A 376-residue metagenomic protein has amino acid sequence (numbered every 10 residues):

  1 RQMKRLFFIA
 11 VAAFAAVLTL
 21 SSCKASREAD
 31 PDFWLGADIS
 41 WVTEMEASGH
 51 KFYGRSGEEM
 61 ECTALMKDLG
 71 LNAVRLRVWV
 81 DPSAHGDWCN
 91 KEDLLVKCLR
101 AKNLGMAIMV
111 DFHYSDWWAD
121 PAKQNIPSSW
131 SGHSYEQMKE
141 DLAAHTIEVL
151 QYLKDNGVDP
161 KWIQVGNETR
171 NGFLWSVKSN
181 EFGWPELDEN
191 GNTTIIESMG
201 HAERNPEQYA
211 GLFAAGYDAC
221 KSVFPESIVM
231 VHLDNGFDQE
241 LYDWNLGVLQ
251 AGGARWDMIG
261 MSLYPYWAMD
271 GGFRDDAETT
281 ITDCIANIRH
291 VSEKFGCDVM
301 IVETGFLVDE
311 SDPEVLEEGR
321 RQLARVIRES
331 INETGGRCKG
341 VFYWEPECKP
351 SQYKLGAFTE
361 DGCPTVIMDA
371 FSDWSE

Functional and structural regions predicted by a protein language model:
R1-F7: Positively charged n-region of N-terminal signal peptides that target proteins for export
T19-S22: C-terminal motif of bacterial Sec signal peptides marking the signal peptidase cleavage site
E28-L65: Boundary/entry segment of secreted carbohydrate-active catalytic domains
L35-I39, V74-L76, I108-F112, K161-V165 (+4 more regions): Hydrophobic faces of well-ordered beta-strands that scaffold small-molecule active sites in alpha/beta enzyme cores
S40-V42, W79-D81, H113-W117, V165-R170 (+4 more regions): Active-site beta-loop-alpha junctions enriched in small/polar residues
A47-K51, W118, N180-G191, I195 (+2 more regions): Aromatic-rich peripheral "rim/lid" segments of glycoside hydrolase catalytic domains that contact and position glycan
S56, M60-T63, S222-V229, G236-D312 (+2 more regions): Glycoside hydrolase catalytic-domain groove-lining segments
A64-N205, Y209-I228, D234: Substrate-binding cleft and catalytic face of glycoside hydrolase catalytic domains, especially the flexible beta-alpha
